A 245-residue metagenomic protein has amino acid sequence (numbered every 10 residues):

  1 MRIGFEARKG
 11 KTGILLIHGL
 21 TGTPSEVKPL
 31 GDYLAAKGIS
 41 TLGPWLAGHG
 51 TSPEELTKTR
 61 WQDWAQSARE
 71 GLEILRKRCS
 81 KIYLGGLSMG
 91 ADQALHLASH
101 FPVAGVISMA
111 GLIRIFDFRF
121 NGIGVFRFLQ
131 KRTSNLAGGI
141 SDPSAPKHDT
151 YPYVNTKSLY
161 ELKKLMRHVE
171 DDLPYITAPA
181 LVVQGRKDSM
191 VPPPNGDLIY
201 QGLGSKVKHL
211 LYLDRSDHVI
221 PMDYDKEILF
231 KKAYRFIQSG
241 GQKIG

Functional and structural regions predicted by a protein language model:
T21-G31: The serine-hydrolase catalytic nucleophile loop
L30, A178, P192-Q201: Short alpha-helix in the alpha/beta-hydrolase fold that links the catalytic acid
L34-E55: Conserved alpha/beta-hydrolase
G86-G90, A94: Gly/Ala-rich beta-loop-alpha elbow adjacent to hydrolase catalytic centers
I176, V182-Q184, D188: Short beta-strand/loop motif that positions the catalytic acidic residue of the alpha/beta-hydrolase fold
K187-V191, V219: Acidic catalytic loop of the alpha/beta-hydrolase fold
D197, Q201-V219: Catalytic histidine neighborhood in serine/cysteine hydrolases with alpha/beta-hydrolase-type architecture
D214-G245: Catalytic active-site module of serine/aspartate enzymes centered on a nucleophile-bearing elbow/loop
